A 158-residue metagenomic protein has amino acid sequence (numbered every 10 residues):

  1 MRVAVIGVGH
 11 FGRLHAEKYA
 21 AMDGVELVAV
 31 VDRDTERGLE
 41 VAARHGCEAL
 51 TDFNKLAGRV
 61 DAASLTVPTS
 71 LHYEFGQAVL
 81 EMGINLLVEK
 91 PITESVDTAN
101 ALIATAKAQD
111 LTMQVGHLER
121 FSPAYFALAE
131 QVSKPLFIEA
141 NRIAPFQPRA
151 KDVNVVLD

Functional and structural regions predicted by a protein language model:
M1-H45: N-terminal Rossmann-like dinucleotide-binding module
H15, H45-L102: Beta-loop-alpha module in the N-terminal Rossmann-like domain of NAD(P)-dependent dehydrogenases, especially those
A21, E81-G83, A104, A108: Residues at the C-terminal ends
V25, D61, I84, L111-T112: Short, well-ordered coil/turn segments that N-cap beta-strands
V28, D61, L136: Conserved acidic residues
T93-A150: A contiguous active-site-proximal alpha/beta segment in oxidoreductase catalytic domains
R149-L157: Glycine-rich "substrate-gating" loop/helix at the edge of Rossmann-like oxidoreductase active sites
